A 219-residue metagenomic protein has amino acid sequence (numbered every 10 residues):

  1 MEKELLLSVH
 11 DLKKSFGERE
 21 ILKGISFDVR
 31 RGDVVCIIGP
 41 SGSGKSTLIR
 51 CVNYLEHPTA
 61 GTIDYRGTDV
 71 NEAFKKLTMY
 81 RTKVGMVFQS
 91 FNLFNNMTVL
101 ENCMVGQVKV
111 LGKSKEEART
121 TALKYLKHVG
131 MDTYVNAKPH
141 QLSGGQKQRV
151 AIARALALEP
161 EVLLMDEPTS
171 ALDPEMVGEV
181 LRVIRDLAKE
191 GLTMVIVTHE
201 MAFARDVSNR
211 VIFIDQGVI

Functional and structural regions predicted by a protein language model:
E4-L7, K13-I219: ABC family nucleotide-binding domain
